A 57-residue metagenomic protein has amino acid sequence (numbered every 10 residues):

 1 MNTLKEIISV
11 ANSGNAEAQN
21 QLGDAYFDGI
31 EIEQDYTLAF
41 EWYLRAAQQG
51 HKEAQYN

Functional and structural regions predicted by a protein language model:
M1-N2, A11: Intrinsically disordered, low-complexity repeat tracts enriched in Gly/Pro/Ser/Thr and acidic residues, frequently
L4-E6, D28: Generic short amphipathic/hydrophobic targeting helices enriched at N-termini, encompassing Sec-type signal peptides
N12-N15, D28-I30, D35, Q48-K52: Short helix-capping/linker turns of helical repeat alpha-solenoids
N15, N20-Q21: Short, contiguous, well-ordered secondary-structure segments
Q21-D28, I32, Q55-N57: Hydrophobic face of amphipathic alpha-helices that form TPR/SEL1-like repeat modules and related alpha-solenoid
Y26, W42-Y43: Conserved hydrophobic/aromatic "anchor" residues that stabilize well-ordered secondary structure elements
